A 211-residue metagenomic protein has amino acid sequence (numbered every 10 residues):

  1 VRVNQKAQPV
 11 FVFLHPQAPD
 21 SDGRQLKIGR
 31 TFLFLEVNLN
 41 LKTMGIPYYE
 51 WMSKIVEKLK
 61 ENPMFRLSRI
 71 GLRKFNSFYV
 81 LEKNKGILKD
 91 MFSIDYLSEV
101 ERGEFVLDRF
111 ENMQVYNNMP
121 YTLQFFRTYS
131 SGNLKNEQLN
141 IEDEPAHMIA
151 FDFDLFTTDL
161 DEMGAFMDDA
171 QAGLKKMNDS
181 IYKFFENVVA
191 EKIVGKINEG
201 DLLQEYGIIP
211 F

Functional and structural regions predicted by a protein language model:
V1-K42: Long, hydrophobic/aromatic-enriched structural stretches that serve as scaffold segments
N4, T31, F126, E191-K192 (+2 more regions): Compositionally biased, intrinsically disordered low-complexity segments
Q8-S21, Q25, R69-M148, D152: Aromatic/basic-lined ligand-recognition segments that form π-stacking hydrophobic pockets flanked by Lys/Arg to engage
L26-F78: Aromatic- and glycine-enriched beta-alpha-beta binding-site module
G29, N38, F110-M113, D154-F156: A structural detector for beta-sheet-dominated domains
T43, V80, D159-D161: Residue-level signal for secondary-structure boundary sites
A146-F211: Long, compositionally biased interface segments
